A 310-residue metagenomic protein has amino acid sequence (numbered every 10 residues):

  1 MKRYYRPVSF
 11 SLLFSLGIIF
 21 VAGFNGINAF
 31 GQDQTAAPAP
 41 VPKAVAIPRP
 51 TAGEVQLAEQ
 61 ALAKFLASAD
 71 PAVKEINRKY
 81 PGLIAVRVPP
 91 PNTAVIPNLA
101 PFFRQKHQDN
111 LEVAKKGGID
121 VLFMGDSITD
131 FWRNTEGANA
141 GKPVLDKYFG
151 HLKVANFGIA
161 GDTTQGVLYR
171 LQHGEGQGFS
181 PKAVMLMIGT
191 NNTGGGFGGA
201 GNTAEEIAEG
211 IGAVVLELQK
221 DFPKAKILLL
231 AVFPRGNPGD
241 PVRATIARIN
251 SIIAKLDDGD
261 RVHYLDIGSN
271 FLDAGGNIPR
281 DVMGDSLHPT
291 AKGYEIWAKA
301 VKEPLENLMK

Functional and structural regions predicted by a protein language model:
M1-S15, V21-M124, I128-K142, M309-K310: N-terminal secretory targeting modules
I47-G53, S68, P101-G118, K147-K153 (+6 more regions): Extracellular glycan-modifying ectodomains
D120-G125, K153-G158, K182-I188, N192 (+3 more regions): Structural recognition of the beta-strand scaffold that forms the well-ordered cores of secreted hydrolase catalytic
F123, D162, G166, N202 (+6 more regions): Extracytoplasmic/secreted proteins, especially bacterial periplasmic and envelope-associated proteins
S127, F131, R170-Q177, M187 (+7 more regions): Structured segments of extracytoplasmic/periplasmic soluble domains in secreted or envelope-associated proteins
D130-G150, T164-G212, E217, L228 (+1 more regions): Oxyanion-hole/transition-state-stabilizing segment in secreted/luminal serine hydrolases and related acyltransferases
A155-F157, F197-A204, N237-D240, M283-H288: Second-shell loop/turn segments in exported
P234-K310: Catalytic His-Asp segment of secreted/periplasmic serine-dependent ester chemistry enzymes
